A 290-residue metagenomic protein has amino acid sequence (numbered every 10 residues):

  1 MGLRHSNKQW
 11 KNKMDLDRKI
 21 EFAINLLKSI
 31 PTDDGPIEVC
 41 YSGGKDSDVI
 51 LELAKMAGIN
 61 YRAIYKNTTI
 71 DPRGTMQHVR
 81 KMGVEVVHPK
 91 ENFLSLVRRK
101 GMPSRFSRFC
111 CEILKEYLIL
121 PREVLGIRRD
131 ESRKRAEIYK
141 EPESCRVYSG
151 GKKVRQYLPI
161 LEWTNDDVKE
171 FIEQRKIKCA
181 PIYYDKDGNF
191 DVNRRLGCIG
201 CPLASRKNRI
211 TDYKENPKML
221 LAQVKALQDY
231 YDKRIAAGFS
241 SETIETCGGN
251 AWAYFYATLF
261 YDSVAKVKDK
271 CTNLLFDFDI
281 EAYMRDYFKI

Functional and structural regions predicted by a protein language model:
M1-R175, I290: ATP-dependent adenylation/nucleotidyltransferase module used to activate substrates
G2, Y184-I290: ATP/NTP-dependent adenylation/nucleotidyl-transfer catalytic domains that generate, transfer, or process NMP-activated
D130-E131, C179, K207-R209: Glycine-rich nucleotide phosphate-binding loop and flanking beta-alpha elements of Rossmann-like dinucleotide-binding
K176-K186: Short, well-structured beta-strand/strand-turn elements
